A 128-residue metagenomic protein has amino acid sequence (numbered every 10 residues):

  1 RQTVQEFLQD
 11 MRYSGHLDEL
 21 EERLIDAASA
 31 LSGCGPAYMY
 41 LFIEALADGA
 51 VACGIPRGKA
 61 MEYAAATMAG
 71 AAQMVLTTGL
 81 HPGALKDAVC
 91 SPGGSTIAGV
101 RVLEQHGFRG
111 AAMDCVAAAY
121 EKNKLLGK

Functional and structural regions predicted by a protein language model:
R1-A28, Y40-T77: Internal alpha-helical scaffold of NAD(P)-dependent oxidoreductase catalytic cores
L31: Conserved phosphate/anionic-ligand binding catalytic regions in large, soluble enzymes, centered on
G35: Aromatic-residue-lined binding/catalytic grooves and analogous aromatic/hydrophobic interfacial grooves in multimeric
M61, A65-K128: NAD(P)-dependent Rossmann-like dehydrogenase/reductase catalytic/cofactor-binding core
